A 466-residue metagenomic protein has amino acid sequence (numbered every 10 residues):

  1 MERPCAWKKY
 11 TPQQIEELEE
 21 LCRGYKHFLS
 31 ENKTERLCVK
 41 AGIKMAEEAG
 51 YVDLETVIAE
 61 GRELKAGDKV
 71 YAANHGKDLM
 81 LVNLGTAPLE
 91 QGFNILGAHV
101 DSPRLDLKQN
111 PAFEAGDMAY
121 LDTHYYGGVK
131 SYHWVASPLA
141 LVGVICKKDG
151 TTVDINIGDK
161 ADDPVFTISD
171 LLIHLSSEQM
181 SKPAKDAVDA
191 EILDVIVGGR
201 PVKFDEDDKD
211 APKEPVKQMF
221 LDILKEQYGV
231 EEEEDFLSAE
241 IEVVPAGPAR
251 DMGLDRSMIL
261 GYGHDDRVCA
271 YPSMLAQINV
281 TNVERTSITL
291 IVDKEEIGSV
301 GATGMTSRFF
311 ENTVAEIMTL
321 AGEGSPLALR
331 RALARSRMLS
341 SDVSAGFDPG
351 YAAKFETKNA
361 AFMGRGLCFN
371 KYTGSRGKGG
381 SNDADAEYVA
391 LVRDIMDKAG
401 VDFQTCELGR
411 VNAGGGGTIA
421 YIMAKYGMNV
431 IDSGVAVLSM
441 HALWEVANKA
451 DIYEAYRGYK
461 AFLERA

Functional and structural regions predicted by a protein language model:
M1-A466: N-terminal hydrophobic/helix-forming segments and targeting peptides
